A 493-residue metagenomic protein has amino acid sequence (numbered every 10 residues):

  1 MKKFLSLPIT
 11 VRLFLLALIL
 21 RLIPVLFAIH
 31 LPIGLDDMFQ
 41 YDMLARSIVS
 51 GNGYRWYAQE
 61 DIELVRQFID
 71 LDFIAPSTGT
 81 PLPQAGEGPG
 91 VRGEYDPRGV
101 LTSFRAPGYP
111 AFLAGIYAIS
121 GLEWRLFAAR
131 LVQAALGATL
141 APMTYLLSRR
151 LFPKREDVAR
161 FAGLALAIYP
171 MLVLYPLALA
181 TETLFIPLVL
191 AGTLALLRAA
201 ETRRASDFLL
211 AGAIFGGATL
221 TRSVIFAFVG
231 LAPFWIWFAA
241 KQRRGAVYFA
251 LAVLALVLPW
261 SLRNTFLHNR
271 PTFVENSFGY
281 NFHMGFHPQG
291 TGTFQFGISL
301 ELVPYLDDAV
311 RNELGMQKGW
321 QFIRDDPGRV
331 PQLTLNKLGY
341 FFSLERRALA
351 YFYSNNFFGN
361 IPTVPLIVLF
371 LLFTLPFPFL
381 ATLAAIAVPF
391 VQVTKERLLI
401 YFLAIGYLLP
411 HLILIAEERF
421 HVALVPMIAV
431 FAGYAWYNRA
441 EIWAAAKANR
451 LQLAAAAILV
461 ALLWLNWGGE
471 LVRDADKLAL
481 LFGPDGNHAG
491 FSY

Functional and structural regions predicted by a protein language model:
V11-R12, A141-I168, I186-P187, E201 (+3 more regions): Transmembrane-helix signature of polytopic, membrane-embedded enzymes that assemble or transfer cell-envelope glycans
A17-L20, A159-P170, L174, L194 (+2 more regions): Short helix- or helix-capping micro-motifs that position conserved polar/aromatic residues at function-defining sites
G53-G79, T265-L267, P271-A350, S354: Membrane-proximal stem/loop segments at transmembrane-domain junctions that anchor or position
D96-A114, I119-P142, G163, Y175 (+2 more regions): Loop-to-helix entry region of an early transmembrane alpha helix in multi-pass inner-membrane enzymes
W124, A128, V330-I400: Membrane-interface anchor segments at the N-terminal boundary of transmembrane helices in multi-pass membrane enzymes
A128-P153, A191, A195, T382-I386: Transmembrane-helix motifs of polytopic, lipid-linked glycan transferases
F152, G192-L210, A218, I236-A240 (+2 more regions): Membrane-interface transmembrane helices that cradle and orient dolichyl/undecaprenyl
M171, L177-L184: Short acidic/glycine- and proline-prone juxtamembrane loop motifs at membrane-interface regions of multi-pass membrane
